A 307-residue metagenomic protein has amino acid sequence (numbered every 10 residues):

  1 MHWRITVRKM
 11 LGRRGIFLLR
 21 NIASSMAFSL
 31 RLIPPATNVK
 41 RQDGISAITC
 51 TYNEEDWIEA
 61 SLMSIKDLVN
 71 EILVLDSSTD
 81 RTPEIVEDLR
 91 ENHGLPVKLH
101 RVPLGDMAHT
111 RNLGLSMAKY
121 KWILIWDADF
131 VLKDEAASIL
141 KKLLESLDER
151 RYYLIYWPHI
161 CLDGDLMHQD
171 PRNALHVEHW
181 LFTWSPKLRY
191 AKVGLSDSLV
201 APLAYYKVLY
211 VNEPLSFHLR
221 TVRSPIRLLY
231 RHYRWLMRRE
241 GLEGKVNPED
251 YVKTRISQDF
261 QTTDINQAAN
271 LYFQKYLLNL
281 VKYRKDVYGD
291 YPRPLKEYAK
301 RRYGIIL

Functional and structural regions predicted by a protein language model:
H2-M63: N-proximal low-complexity "stem/linker" segments adjacent to membrane-targeting elements
I5-S29, H109-L115, D134-L307: Catalytic-site signature of metal-activated, phosphate-bearing donor transferases, centered on the GT-A/GT-A-like
D43, H93-K98: A short helix-to-beta-strand connector/capping loop
D56-W57, V102-H109, L115: A short, glycine-/small-residue-rich helix N-cap motif at loop->alpha-helix starts within glycosyltransferase
S61-I72: Short, acidic, metal-binding catalytic loop of nucleotide-sugar glycosyltransferases
V74-R90, L104: A conserved acidic beta->alpha catalytic loop
I123: Short aromatic/hydrophobic "clamp" motif used to bind/position activated sugar donors
D127-V131: The conserved acidic donor/metal-binding loop of glycosyltransferases
